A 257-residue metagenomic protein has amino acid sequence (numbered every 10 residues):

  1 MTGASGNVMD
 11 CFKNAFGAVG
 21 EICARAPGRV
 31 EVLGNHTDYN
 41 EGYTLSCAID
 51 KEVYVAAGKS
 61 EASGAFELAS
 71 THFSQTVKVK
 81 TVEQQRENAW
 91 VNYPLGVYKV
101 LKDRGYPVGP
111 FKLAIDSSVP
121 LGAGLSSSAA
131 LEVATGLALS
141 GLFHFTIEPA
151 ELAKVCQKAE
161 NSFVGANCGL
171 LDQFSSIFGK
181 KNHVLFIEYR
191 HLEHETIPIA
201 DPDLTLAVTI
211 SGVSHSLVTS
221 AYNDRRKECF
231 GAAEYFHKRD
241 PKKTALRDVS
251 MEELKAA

Functional and structural regions predicted by a protein language model:
M1-I22, P27-V30, G34, N40-Y43 (+1 more regions): Gly/Ser-rich oxyanion-binding loop with an adjacent helix/lid that shapes the negatively charged ligand pocket
T2-R29, Y54-E87, H183-A257: C-terminal nucleotide
G34-H36, A48-I49: N-terminal cofactor/phosphate-binding cores enriched in small/glycine residues, especially glycine-rich loops such as
Y39-E41, H237-K238: Short amphipathic alpha-helical segments with coiled-coil-like heptad repeat character
E41-A48, R225-R226: Short Gly/aromatic-enriched secondary-structure transition segments
S46-A48, A56-S60, G105: Short, charge-rich binding segments
I49, Y98, F230-A233: Short, amphipathic alpha-helical segments that act as regulatory/interfacial helices in nucleotide-processing proteins
K51, G109, L113, D203-T205: Residues at beta-strand starts and edge strands
